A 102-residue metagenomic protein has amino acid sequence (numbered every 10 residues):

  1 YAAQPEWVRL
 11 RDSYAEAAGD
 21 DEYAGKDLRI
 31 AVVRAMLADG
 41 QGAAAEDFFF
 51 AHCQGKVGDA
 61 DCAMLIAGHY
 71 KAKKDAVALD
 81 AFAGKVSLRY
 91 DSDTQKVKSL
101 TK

Functional and structural regions predicted by a protein language model:
Y1, K74-V77: Short coil/turn connectors between adjacent alpha-helices in alpha-solenoid helical repeat scaffolds
W7, D21-A31, K56-L65, Y90-T101: Generic helix N-cap/helix-start motif at coil->alpha-helix transitions
W7-G19, Q41-Q54, A76-R89: Alpha-helical repeat scaffolds
A15, I30-R34, F50, M64-G68: Amphipathic alpha-helical repeat scaffolds
